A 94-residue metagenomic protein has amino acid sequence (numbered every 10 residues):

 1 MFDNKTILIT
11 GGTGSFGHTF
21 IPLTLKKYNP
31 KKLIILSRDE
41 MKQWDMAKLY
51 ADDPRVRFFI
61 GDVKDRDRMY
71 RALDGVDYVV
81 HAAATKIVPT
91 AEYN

Functional and structural regions predicted by a protein language model:
M1-N4, S15, R55, K64: Catalytic, metal-anchored helix/loop core of enzyme active sites in primary metabolism
D3-T6, P30, V76: Phosphate-coordination loops involved in phosphoryl transfer and adenosine-cofactor binding
K5-K27: N-terminal Rossmann NAD(P)H-binding glycine-rich loop of SDR-like oxidoreductase domains
L8, I34, F59: Conserved Rossmann-like nucleotide-binding pocket used by diverse enzymes that bind dinucleotide cofactors
G17, Q43, V88-P89: Glycine/Thr-rich phosphate-binding loops of Rossmann-like dinucleotide-binding domains
Y28-K42: Conserved glycine-rich Rossmann-like NAD(P)H-binding loop of the short-chain dehydrogenase/reductase
K42-L49: Short alpha-helix adjacent to the SAM-binding motif of class I
Y50-N94: NAD(P)H-binding glycine-rich loop region in Rossmannoid oxidoreductase-like domains and their noncatalytic homologs
